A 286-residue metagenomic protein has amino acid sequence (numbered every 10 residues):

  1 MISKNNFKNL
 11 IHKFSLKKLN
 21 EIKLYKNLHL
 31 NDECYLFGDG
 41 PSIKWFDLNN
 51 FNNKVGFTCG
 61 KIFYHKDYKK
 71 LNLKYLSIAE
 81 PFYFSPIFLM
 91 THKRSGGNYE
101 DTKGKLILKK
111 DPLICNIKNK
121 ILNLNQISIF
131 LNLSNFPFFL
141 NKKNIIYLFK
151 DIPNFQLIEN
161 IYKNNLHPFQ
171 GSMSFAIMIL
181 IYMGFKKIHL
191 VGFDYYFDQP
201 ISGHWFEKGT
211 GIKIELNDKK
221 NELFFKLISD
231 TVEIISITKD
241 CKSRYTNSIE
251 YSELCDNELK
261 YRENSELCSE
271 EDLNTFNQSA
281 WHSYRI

Functional and structural regions predicted by a protein language model:
I2-I286: Metal-ion/cofactor- or nucleotide/acyl-coenzyme-handling active-site neighborhoods
